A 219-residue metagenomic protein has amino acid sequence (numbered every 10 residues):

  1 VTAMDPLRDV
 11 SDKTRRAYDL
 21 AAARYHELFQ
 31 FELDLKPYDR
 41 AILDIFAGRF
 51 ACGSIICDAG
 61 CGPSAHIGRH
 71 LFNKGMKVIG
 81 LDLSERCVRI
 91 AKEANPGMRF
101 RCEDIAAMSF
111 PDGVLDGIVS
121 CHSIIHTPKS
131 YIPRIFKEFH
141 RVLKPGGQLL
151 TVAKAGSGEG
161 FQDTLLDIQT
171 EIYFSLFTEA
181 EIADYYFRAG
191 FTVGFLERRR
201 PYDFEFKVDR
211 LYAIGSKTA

Functional and structural regions predicted by a protein language model:
T2-A51, S157: Conserved class I S-adenosyl-L-methionine
C57-A107: Class I SAM-dependent methyltransferase SAM/SAH-binding core
A106-I118: A short acidic, Gly/Pro-enriched loop at the edge of an enzyme's catalytic core that lines a small-molecule cofactor
P133-P145: A short glycine-rich, Lys/Arg-flanked "PGG" loop and its adjoining helix->strand segment in the class I
G147-A153: Conserved beta-strand signature within the Rossmann-like core of class I S-adenosyl-L-methionine
K154-Y173: Short, glycine-/aromatic-enriched active-site segment of Class I SAM-dependent methyltransferases
F174-A189: Short alpha-helix
Y202-A219: Core SAM-dependent methyltransferase catalytic element
